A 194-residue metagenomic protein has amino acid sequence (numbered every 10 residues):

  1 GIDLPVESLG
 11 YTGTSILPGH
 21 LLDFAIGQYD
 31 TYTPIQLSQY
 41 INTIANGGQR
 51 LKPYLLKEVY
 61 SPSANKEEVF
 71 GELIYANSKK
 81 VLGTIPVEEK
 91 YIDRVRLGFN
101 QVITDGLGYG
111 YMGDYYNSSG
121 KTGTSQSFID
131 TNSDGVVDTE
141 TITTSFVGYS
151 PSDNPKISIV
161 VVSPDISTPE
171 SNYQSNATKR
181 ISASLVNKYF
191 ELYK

Functional and structural regions predicted by a protein language model:
G1-S163, Q174: Beta-lactam-recognizing serine transpeptidase/beta-lactamase-like catalytic domain environment
K66, L73, K80, N176-K194: Short, gly/Ser/Thr-rich active-site loops of penicillin-recognizing serine hydrolases
D165-K179: A short acidic/glycine-rich loop-to-helix N-cap element
